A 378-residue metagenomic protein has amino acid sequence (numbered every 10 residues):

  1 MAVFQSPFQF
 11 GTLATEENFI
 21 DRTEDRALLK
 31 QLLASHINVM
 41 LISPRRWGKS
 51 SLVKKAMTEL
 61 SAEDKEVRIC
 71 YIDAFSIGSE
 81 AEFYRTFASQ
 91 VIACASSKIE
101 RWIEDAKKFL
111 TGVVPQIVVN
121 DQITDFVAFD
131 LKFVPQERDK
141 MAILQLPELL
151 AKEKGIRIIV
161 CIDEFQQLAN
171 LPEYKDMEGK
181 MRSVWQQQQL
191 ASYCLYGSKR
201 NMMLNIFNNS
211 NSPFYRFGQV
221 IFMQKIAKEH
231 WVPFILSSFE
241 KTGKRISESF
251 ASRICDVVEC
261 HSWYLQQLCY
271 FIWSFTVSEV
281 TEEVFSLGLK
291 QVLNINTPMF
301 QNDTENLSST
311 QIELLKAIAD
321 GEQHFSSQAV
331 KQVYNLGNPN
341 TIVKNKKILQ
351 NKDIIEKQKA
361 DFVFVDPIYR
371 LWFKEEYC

Functional and structural regions predicted by a protein language model:
M1-P44, E59-K65, E356, I368: A short, basic N-terminal segment
A2-F8, N294, P298-C378: C-terminal leucine-rich, beta-strand-based interaction scaffolds used for sensing/assembly
S35, P44-W47, S51-I159: P-loop NTPase nucleotide-binding core
N38, F129-R200, N208: Conserved Walker B catalytic segment
E59, F271, I348: Alpha-helical DNA-recognition elements
R200-G218: Short regulatory helix/loop adjacent to the ATP-binding pocket of P-loop NTPases
Q219-H230: Conserved AAA+ ATPase "SRH/arginine-finger" region at the nucleotide-binding site
V232, L236-M299, S309, K359: Amphipathic alpha-helical "lid/sensor" segments that cap RecA-like P-loop NTPase cores
